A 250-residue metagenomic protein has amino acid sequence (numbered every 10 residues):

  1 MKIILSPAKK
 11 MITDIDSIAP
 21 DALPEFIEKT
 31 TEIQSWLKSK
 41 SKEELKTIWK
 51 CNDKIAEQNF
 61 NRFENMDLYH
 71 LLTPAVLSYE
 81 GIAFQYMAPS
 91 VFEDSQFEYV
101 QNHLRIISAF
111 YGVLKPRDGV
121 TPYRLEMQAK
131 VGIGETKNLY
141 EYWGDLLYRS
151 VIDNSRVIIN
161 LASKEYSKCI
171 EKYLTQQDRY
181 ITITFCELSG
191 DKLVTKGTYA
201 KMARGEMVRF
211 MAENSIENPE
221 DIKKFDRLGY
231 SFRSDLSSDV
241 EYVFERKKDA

Functional and structural regions predicted by a protein language model:
M1-I3, A250: Terminal, non-catalytic protein-protein interaction segments that mediate quaternary/complex assembly
I3-I4, I12-I18, I27, I33 (+11 more regions): Weak global preference for isoleucine
I4-V91: Active-site helix-to-loop segments that bind/position phosphate- or nucleotide-bearing substrates and donors across
P89-D239, V243-A250: Internal, well-folded beta-alpha domain core
